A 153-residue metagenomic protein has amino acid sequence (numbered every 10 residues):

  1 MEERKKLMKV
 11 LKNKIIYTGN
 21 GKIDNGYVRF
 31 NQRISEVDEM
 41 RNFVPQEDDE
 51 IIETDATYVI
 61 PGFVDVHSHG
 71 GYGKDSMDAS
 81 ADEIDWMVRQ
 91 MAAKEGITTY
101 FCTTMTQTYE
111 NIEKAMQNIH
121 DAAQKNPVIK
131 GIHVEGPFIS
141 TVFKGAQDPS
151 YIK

Functional and structural regions predicted by a protein language model:
E2-P45: N-terminal metal-binding scaffold of metallo-dependent hydrolase/deaminase domains
K9-L11, I16, P45-A81, R89: Replace "His-x-His-based motif
Q32-E36, D49-I51, G96-I97, P127-I129: A generic structural motif
V44-A56, A115-N126: Short amphipathic alpha-helices and their capping/turn segments at secondary-structure boundaries
H69, D85-A115, V128-T141: Divalent metal-dependent hydrolysis catalytic cores, especially in the metallo-beta-lactamase
S76, E110-H120, G145: Metal-dependent catalytic neighborhoods of phosphoester/phosphodiester hydrolases
T141-K153: Conserved phosphate-binding/catalytic loop of the ribokinase/pfkB sugar-kinase fold
